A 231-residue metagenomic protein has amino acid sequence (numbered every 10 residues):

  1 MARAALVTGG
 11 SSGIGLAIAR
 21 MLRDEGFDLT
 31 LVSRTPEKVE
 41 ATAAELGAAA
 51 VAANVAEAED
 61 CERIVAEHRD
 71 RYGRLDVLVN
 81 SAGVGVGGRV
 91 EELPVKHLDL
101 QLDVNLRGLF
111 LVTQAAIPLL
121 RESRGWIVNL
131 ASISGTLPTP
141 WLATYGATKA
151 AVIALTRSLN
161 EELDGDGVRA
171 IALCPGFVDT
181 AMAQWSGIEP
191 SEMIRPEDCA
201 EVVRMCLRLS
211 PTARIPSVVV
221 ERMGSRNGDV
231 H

Functional and structural regions predicted by a protein language model:
S11-S12: Conserved glycine-rich cofactor-binding loop
E25-E40: Conserved glycine-rich Rossmann-like NAD(P)H-binding loop of the short-chain dehydrogenase/reductase
A53-R63, V95: The beta1-alpha1 cofactor-binding region of Rossmann-like NAD(H)/NADP(H)-dependent oxidoreductases
R89-V90, P94-D99: Substrate-binding pocket helix/loop in short-chain dehydrogenase/reductase
T113, T148: Active-site helix of classical SDR
S132: Residue(s) in the substrate-gating loop at a strand-loop-helix junction that position the organic substrate next
G165, A172-L173, I188-G228: C-terminal helical subdomain
